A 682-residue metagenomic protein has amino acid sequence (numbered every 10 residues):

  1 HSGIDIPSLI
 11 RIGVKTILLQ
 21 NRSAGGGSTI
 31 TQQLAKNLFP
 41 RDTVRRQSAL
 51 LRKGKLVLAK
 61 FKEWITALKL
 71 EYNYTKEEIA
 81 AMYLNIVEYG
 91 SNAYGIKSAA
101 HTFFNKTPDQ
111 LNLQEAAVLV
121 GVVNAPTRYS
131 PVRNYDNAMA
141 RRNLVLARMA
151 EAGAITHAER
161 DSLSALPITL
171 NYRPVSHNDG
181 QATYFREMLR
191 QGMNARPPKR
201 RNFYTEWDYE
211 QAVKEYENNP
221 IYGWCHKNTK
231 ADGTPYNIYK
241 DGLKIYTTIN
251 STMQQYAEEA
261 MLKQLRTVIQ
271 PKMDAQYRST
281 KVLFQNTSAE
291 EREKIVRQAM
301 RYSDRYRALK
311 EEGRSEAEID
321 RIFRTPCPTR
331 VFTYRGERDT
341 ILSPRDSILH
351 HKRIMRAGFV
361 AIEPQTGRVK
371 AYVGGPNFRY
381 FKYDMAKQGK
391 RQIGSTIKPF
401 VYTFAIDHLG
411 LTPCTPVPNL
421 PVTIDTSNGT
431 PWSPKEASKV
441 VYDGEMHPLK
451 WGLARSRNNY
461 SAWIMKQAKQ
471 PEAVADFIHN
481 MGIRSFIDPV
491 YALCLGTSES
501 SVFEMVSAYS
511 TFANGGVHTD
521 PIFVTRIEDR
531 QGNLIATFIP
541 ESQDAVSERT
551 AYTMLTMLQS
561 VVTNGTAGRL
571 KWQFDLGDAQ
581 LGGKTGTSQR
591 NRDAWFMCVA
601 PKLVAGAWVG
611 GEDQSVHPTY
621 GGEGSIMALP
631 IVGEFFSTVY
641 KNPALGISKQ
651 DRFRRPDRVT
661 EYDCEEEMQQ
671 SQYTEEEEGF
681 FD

Functional and structural regions predicted by a protein language model:
H1-A212, N377, D443-M446, W451-N458 (+1 more regions): Peptidoglycan glycan-strand catalytic modules in the bacterial/periplasmic cell-wall system
H1-I4, L18-S23, L70-K76, E88-A93 (+16 more regions): Bacterial peptidoglycan biogenesis and beta-lactam-recognition machinery
H1-T16, K382-T403: Active/ligand-binding-proximal structured segments within catalytic/core domains that scaffold catalytic residues
T29-K36, A81, Q110, V118-L119 (+13 more regions): Structural recognition of the beta-strand scaffold that forms the well-ordered cores of secreted hydrolase catalytic
I30, N37-V44, A49-L56, I249 (+6 more regions): Active-site-adjacent helix/loop patches that line small-molecule binding or acyl-intermediate pockets
H157-T248, T252-R314, S438: Non-catalytic structural connector segments
P167, Q388-L449, D520-L534: Short, glycine/proline-biased beta-turn/loop segments that scaffold the active-site neighborhood
T183, T247, S251-T267, Q298-E363 (+6 more regions): A penicillin-recognizing enzyme superfamily signal
